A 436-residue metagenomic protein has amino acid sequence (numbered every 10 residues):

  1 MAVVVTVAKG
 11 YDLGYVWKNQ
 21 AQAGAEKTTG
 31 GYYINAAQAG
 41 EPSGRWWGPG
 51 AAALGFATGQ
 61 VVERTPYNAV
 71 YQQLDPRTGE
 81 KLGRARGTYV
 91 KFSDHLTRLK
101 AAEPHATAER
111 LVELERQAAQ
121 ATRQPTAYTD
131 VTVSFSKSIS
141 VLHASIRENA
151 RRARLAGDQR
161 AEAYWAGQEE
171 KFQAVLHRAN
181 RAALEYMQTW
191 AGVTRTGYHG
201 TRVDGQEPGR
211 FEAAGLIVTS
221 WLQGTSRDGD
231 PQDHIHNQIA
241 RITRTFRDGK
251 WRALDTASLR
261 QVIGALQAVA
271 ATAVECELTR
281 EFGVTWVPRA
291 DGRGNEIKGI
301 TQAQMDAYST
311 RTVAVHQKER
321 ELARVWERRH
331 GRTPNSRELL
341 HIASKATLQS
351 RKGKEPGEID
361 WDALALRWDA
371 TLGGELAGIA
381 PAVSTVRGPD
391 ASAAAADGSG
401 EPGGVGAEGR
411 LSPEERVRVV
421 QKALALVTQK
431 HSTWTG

Functional and structural regions predicted by a protein language model:
M1-V417, Q421-T428, T435: Intrinsically disordered, flexible peripheral segments
